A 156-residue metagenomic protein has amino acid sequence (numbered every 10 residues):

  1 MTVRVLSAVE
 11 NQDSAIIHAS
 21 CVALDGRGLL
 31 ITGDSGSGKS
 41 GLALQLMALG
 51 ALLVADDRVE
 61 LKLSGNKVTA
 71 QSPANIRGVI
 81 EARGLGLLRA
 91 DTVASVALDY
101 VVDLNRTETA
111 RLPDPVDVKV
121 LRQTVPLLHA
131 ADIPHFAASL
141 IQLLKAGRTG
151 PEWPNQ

Functional and structural regions predicted by a protein language model:
M1-R27, T32, S64, W153-Q156: Extreme N-terminal, non-catalytic leader segments that precede Walker-type/kinase nucleotide-binding cores
A19-C21, R58, P115: Short, acidic/polar N-cap/turn motifs at the starts of alpha helices
D34, L46: P-loop (Walker A) phosphate-binding loop of NTP-binding proteins
G38-K39: Conserved glycine(s) of the Walker
A48, L52-R106: Conserved nucleotide-sensing/catalytic segment adjacent to the nucleotide-binding pocket in NTP-handling enzymes
S95-Q156: Conserved NTP phosphate-binding and transfer environment spanning the P-loop NTPase/kinase superfamily
